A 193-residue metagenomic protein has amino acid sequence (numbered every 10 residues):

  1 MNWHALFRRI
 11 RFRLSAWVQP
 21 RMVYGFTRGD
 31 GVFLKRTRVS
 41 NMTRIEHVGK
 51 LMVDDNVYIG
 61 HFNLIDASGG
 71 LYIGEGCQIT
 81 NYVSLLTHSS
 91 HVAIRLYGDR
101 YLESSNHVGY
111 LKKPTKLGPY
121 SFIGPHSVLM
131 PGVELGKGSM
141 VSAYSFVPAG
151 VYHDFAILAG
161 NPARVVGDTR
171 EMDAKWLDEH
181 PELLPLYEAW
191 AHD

Functional and structural regions predicted by a protein language model:
M1-D30, K35-R36, G76, V83 (+6 more regions): Terminal amphipathic alpha-helical/low-complexity segments used for targeting or macromolecular assembly
N41-V53, Y58-G132, G150-V151, N161-P162 (+1 more regions): Flexible, glycine/small-residue-enriched loop-and-beta-strand segment within the central core of proteins
A143, H153: Catalytic-loop Lys-Pro-X-Asn motif of eukaryotic-like protein kinases
